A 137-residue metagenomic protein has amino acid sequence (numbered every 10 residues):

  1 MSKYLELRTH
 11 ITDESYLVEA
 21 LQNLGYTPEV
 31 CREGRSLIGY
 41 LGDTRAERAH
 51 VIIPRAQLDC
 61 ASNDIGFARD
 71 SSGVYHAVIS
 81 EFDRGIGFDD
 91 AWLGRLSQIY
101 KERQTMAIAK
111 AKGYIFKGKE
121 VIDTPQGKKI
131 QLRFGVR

Functional and structural regions predicted by a protein language model:
M1-R137: Interaction-mediating elements
